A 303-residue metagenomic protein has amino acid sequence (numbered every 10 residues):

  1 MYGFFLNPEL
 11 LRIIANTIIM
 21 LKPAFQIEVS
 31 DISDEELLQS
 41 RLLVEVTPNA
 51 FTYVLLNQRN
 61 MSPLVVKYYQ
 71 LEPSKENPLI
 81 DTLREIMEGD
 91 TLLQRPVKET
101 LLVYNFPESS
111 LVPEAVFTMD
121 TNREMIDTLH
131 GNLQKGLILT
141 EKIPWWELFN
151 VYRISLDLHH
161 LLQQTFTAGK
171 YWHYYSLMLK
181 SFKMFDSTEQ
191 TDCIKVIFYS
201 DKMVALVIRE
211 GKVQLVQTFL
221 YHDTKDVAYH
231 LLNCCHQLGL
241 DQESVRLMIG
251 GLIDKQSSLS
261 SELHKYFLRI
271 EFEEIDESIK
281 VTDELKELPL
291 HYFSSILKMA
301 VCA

Functional and structural regions predicted by a protein language model:
Y2-A303: Hydrophobic/aromatic-enriched cytosolic interaction surfaces used to assemble or bind macromolecules
